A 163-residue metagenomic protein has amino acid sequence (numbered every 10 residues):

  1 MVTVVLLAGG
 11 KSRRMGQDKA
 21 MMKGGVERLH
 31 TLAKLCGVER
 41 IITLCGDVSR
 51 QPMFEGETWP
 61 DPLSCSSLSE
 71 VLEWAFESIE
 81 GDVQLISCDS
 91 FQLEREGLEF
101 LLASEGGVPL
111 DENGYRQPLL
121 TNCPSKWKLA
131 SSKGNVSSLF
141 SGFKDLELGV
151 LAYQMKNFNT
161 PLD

Functional and structural regions predicted by a protein language model:
M1-R116, S132-V136, S141-Q154: Nucleotide and nucleotide-moiety/phosphate-recognizing core
D47-V48, P124-W127, P161: Short loop segments at secondary-structure junctions
Q92, N122, N157: Short aromatic/basic micro-patch
Y115-A130: Conserved nucleotide-sugar donor-binding and metal-coordinating catalytic region shared by glycosyltransferases
A152-D163: Glycine-rich phosphate/pyrophosphate-binding loop and the adjoining helix
